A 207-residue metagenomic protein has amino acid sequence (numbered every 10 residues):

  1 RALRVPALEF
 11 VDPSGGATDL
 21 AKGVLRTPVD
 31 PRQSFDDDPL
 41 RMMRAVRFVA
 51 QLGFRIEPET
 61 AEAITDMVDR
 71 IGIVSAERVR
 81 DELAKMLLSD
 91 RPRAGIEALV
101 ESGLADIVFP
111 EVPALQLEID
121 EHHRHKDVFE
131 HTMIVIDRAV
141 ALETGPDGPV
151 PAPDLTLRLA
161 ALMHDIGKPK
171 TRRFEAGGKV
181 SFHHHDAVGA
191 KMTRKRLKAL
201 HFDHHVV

Functional and structural regions predicted by a protein language model:
R1-L162, I166-V206: Glycine- and charge-enriched loop/helix tracts that form the active or gating conduit in phosphate/cation-handling
